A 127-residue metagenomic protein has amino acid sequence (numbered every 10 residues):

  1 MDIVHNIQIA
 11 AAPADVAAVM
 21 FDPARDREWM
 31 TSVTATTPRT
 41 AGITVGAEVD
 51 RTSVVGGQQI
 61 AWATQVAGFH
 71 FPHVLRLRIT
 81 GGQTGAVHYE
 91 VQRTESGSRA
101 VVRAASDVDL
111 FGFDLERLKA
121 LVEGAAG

Functional and structural regions predicted by a protein language model:
M1-T44: Hydrophobic ligand-binding cavity/cleft-lining segments
D2-N6, E48, A61, V74 (+2 more regions): Intrinsic-disorder/low-complexity, polar/charged segments enriched in Ser/Thr/Lys/Arg/Asp/Glu/Gln
H5-I7, T36, W62-G68, A86-R93 (+1 more regions): Hydrophobic/aromatic beta-strand elements that line small-molecule binding cavities or substrate pockets in beta-rich
A10-A14, A41-I43, G68-P72, V91-R99: A short, structured loop/turn motif at beta-sheet edges
V16-M20, D26, V49, V66 (+3 more regions): Hydrophobic pocket/interface hotspot
T44-D50: Short coil-to-beta transition motif at edge beta-strands of beta-rich domains
V55-Q59, A67-V74: Short, charged/polar surface micro-motifs in flexible loops or helix N-caps
R76-G124: Beta-strand/loop substructures that line and gate deep hydrophobic ligand-binding cavities in soluble
